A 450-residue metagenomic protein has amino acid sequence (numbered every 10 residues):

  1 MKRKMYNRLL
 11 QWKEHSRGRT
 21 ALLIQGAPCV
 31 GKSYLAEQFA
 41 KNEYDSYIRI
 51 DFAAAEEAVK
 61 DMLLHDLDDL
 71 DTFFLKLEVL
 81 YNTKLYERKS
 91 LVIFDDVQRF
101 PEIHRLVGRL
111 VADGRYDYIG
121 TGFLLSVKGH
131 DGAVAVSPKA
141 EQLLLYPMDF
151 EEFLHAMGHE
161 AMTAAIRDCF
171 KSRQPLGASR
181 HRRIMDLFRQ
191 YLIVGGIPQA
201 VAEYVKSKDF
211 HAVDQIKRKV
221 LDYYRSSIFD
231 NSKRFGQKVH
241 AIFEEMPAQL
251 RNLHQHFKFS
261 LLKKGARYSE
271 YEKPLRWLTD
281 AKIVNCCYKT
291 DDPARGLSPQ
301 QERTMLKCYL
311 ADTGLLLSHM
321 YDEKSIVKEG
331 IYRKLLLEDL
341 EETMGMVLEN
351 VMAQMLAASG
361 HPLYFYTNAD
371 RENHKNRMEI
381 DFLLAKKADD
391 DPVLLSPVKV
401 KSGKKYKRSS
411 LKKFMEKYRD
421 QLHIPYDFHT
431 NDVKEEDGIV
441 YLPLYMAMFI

Functional and structural regions predicted by a protein language model:
K2, K13-E14, T20, A27-C29 (+4 more regions): A cross-kingdom feature that marks ATP-driven nucleic-acid transaction machinery
K32: Conserved lysine of the Walker
K41-A58: Conserved catalytic segments around the Walker B and adjacent sensor/switch elements of P-loop NTPase domains
A54-R88: Short glycine-rich substrate-engagement loop in P-loop NTPases that contacts/grips substrate
L85-E102: Conserved P-loop NTPase "ATPase switch" module shared by AAA+ and STAND
I93, D117-F123, L144: Structural recognition of the conserved hydrophobic beta-strand(s) that form the central parallel beta-sheet of P-loop
R109, S126-Q142, L154-H159: Short regulatory helix/loop adjacent to the ATP-binding pocket of P-loop NTPases
E160-L348, Q354, P362, N368: Interdomain hinge/linker elements that couple catalytic modules in large macromolecular machines
